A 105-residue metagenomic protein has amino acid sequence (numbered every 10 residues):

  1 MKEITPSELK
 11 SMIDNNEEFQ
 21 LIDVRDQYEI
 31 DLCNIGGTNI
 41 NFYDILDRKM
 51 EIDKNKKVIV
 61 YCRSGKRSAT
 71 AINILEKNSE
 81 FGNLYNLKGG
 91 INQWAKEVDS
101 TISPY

Functional and structural regions predicted by a protein language model:
M1-Q20, V24-K57, K66-Y105: Rhodanese-like catalytic fold shared by cysteine-dependent sulfurtransferases and DSP/PTP-type phosphatases
Y61-C62: Short, surface-exposed ligand- or partner-binding patches at beta-edge/loop junctions that are enriched in aromatics
